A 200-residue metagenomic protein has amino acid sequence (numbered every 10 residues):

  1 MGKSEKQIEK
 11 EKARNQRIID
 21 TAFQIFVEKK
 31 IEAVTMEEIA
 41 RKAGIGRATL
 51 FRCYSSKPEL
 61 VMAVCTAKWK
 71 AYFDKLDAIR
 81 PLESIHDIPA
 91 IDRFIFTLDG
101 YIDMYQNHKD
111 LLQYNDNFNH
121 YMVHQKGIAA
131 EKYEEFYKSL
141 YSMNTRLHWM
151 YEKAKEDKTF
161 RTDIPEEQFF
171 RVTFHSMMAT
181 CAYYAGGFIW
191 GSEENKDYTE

Functional and structural regions predicted by a protein language model:
M1-K29, A33-K42, E59: Basic, helix-initiating cap at the start of DNA-binding domains
Q7, F26, T35-M36, G46-R47 (+4 more regions): Amphipathic alpha-helical segments enriched in hydrophobic/aromatic and basic residues that form the DNA-contacting
E11, N15, V61, C65 (+4 more regions): Amphipathic, non-transmembrane alpha-helical scaffold segments
K12-D20, E32-A33, C53-D77, P81 (+2 more regions): An amphipathic alpha-helix adjacent to DNA-recognition modules
A22, G44-Y54: Short hydrophobic/aromatic patch on the recognition helix
A63, A78-D110, E166-T173: Hydrophobic alpha-helical connector segments
D103-R146, Q168: Short secondary-structure transition hinges
Y137, K155-E200: Hydrophobic/aromatic-rich alpha-helical bundle segments in the mid-to-C-terminal region
